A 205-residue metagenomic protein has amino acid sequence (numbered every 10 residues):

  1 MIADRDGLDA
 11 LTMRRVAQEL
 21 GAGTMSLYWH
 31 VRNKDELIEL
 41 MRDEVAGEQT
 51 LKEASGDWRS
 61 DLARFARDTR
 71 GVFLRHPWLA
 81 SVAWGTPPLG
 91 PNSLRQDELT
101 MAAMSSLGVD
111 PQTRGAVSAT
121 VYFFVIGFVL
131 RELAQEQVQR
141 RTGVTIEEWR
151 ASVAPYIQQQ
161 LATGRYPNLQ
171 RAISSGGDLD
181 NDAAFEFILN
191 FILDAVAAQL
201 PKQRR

Functional and structural regions predicted by a protein language model:
M1, D6, E36-L51, S60 (+2 more regions): Alpha-helical structural segments
I2-E36, L40: Helix-turn-helix
E36, R64, R95, L99 (+3 more regions): Amphipathic alpha-helical interaction segments
A46, T50, R70-L74, S105 (+3 more regions): Short amphipathic alpha-helical interface segments enriched in basic and hydrophobic/aromatic residues, used as
T50-R95, P111-Q112, S118-V121: Hydrophobic alpha-helical connector segments
L99-E148, S152: A contiguous pocket-lining binding segment that forms or flanks enzyme active sites
V109, A134-R205: C-terminal peripheral helix-coil segments that are non-catalytic and often amphipathic
